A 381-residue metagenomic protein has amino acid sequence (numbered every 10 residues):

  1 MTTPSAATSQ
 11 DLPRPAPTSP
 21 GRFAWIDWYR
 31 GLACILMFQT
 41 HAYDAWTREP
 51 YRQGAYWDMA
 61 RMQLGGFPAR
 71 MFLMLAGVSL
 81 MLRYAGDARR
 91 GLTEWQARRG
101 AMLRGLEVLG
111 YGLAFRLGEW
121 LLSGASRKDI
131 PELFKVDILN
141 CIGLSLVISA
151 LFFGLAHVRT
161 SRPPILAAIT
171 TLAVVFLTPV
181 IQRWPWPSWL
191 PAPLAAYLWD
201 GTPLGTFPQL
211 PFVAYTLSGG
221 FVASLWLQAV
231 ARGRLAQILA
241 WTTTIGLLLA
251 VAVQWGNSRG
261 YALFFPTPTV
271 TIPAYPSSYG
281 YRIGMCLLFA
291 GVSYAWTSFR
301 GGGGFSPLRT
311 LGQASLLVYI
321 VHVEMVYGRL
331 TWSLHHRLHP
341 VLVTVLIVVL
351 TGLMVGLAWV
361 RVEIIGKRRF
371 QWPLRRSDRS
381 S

Functional and structural regions predicted by a protein language model:
T2-S381: Alpha-helical transmembrane segments and their immediate juxtamembrane cytosolic regions
